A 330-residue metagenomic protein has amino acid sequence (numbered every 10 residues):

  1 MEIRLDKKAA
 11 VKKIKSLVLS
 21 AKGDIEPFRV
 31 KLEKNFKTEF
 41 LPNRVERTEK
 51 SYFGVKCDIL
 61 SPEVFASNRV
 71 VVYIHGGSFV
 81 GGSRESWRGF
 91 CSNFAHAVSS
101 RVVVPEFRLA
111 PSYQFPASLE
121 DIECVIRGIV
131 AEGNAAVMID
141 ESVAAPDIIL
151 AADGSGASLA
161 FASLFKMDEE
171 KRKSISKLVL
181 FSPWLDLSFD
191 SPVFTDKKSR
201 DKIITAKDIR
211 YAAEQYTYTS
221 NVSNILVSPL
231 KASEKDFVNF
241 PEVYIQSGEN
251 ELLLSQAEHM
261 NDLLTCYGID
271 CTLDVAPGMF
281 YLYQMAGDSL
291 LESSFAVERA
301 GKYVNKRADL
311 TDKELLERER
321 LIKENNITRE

Functional and structural regions predicted by a protein language model:
M1-E63, D309-E330: A glycine/proline-hinged amphipathic helix-loop "lid/cap" segment that gates access to hydrophobic ligand pockets
G54-S67, L230-F237: Short beta-strand-to-loop junctions in surface cap/lid or active-site-entrance loops
N68-G77: Short beta-strand element of the alpha/beta-hydrolase
S83-R84, F90, V104-D147, G287-S293: Catalytic nucleophile-loop/oxyanion-hole region of alpha/beta-hydrolase and closely related hydrolase-like folds
A152-A162: Glycine-rich nucleophile elbow surrounding the catalytic serine of serine-hydrolase chemistry
F165-S220: Hydrolase active-site cap/lid region
S220-P277: Serine-hydrolase catalytic core
E258-N261, T265-R329: C-terminal catalytic histidine-bearing segment of alpha/beta-hydrolase fold enzymes
